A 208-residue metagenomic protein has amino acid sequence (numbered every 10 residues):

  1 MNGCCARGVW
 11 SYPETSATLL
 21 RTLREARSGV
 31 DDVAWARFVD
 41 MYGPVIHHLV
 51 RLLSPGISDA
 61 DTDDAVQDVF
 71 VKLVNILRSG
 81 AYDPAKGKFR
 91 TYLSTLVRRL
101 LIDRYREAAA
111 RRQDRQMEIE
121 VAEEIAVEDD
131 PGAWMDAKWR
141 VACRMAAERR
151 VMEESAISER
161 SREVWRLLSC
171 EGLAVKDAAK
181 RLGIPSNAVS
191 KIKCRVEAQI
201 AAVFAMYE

Functional and structural regions predicted by a protein language model:
M1-E208: Intrinsic, short, N-terminal disordered tails of RNA polymerase sigma-factor systems
